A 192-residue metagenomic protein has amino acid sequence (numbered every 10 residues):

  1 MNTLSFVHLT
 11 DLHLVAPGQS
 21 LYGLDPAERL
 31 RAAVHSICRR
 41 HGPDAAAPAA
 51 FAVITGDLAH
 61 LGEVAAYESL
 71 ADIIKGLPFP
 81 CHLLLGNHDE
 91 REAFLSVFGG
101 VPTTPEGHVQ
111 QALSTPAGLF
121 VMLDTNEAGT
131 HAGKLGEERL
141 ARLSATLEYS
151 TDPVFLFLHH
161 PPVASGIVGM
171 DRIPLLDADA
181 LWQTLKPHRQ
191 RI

Functional and structural regions predicted by a protein language model:
M1-S69, I73, S165: N-terminal active-site segment of His-dependent metallophosphoesterases
T3, P48-A50, F79, D152-P153 (+1 more regions): Short coil/turn segments at beta-strand junctions that form active-site/ligand-binding loops
T3-A16, A117-E127, F155-H159: Active-site-proximal beta-strand elements of phosphoester/diester hydrolases
D11, A52, D57, L70 (+4 more regions): Divalent metal-coordination and catalytic microenvironments
V15-S20, E92-F94, G129-A132, A164-V168: A short acidic, helix-capping loop that chelates divalent metal ions and anchors anionic groups
G18, D152-I192: Active-site-proximal segments of metal-dependent phosphoesterases and phosphodiesterases across multiple
S20-L30, H60, A132-L140, D171-L175: Flexible, glycine- and charge-enriched loops at secondary-structure boundaries
V64-Y149, L175-R191: Extended active-site neighborhood of metal-dependent phosphoesterases/phosphodiesterases
